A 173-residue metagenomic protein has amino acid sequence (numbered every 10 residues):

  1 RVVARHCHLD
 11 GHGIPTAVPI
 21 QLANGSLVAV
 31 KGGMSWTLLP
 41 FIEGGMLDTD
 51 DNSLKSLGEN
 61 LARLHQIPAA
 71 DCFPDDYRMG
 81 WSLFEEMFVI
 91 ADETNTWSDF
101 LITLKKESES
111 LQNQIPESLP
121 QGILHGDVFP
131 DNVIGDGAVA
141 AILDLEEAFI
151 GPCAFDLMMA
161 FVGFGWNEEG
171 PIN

Functional and structural regions predicted by a protein language model:
R1-F73: ATP-binding pocket architecture of kinase catalytic cores
P19, E109-F155: Active-site acidic catalytic loop and adjacent metal/ATP-binding pocket of ATP-dependent phosphoryl transfer enzymes
G44, A70, E93, G163-N167: General structural signal for alpha-helix termini and helix-helix connectors
T49-S56, F149-P152, E168-E169: Short alpha-helix boundary/capping segments
K55, A141, M158-A160: Glycine-rich, phosphate-binding/catalytic loops in enzymes
S56, N60, T103, D156: Charged catalytic carboxylate motif
A69-Y77, W81-G126, D136: An alpha-helical support segment within catalytic cores of ATP-dependent transferases
A154-N173: Active-site activation/catalytic loop segments of kinase-like enzymes and analogous catalytic loops in related
